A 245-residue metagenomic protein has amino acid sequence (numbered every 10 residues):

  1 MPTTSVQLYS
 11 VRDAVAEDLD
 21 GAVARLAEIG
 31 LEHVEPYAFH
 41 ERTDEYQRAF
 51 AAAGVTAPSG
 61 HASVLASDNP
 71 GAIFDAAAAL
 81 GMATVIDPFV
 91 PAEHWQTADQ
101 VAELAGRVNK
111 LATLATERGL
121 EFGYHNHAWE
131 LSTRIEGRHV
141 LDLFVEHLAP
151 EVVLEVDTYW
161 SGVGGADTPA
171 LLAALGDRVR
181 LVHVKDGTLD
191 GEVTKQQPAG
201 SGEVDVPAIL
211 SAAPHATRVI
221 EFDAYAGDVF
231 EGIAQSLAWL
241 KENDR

Functional and structural regions predicted by a protein language model:
M1-E28, A76-M82, R118, I135-V152 (+1 more regions): Histidine-acidic metal/acid-base catalytic patches
S5, E35, S59-H61, V85-I86 (+4 more regions): Conserved beta-strand positions in the central sheet of alpha/beta enzyme cores
Q7-V11, Y37-F39, G60-L65, V90-A92 (+4 more regions): Active-site beta-loop-alpha junctions enriched in small/polar residues
A27-H33, G54-A57, E151-L154: Short, surface-exposed connector motifs at secondary-structure boundaries
L31-A51: Glycine-rich, proline-tolerant flexible connector loops at the mouths of alpha/beta enzymes
H33, L65-V153, S161, A174 (+1 more regions): Active-site acidic/histidine proton-transfer and metal-coordination neighborhood in alpha/beta enzyme cores
E41-R42, D68, V204, D228: Short alpha-helical
Y46-S63, N109-A115, D142-A149, V206-L210: Alpha-helix-loop-beta-strand connector modules within alpha/beta enzyme cores
